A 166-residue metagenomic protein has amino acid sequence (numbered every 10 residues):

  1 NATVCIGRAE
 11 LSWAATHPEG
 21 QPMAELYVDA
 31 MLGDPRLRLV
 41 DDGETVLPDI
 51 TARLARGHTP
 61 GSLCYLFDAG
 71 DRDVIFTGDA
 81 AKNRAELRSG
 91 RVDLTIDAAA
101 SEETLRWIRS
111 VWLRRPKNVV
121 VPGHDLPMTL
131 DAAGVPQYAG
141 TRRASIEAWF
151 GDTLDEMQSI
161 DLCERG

Functional and structural regions predicted by a protein language model:
N1-A2, D71: Conserved S-adenosyl-L-methionine
A2-L54, A99-K117: Metallo-beta-lactamase
I6-G7, F76-D79, G123: Active-site flanking residues adjacent to catalytic metal/cofactor-binding acidic residues
A9, P60, D125: Flexible loop residues that form catalytic and substrate-binding hotspots at small-molecule/glycan-binding clefts
A15-E19, L63-L66, L87-R88: A short secondary-structure junction signal
L32-R84: Catalytic core of the metallo-beta-lactamase
A81-G166: Accessory terminal helices/loops
